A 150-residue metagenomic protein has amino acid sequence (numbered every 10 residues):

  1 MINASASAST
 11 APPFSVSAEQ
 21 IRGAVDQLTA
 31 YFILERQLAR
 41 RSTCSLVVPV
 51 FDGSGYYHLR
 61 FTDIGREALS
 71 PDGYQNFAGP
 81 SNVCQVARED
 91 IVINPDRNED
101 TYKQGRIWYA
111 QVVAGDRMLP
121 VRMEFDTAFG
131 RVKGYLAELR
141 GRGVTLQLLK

Functional and structural regions predicted by a protein language model:
M1, L38-K150: Acidic, serine/threonine-rich low-complexity disordered tracts
M1-S54: Contiguous hydrophobic, core-forming segments of folded domains
